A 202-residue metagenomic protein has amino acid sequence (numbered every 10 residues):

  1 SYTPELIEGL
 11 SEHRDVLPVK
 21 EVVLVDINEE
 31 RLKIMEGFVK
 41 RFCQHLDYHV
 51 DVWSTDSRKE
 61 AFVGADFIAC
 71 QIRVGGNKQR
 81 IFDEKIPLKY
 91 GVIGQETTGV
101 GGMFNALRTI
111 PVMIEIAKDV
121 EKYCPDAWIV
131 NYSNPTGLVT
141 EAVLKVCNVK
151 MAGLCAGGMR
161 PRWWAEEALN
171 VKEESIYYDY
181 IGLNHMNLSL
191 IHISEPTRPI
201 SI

Functional and structural regions predicted by a protein language model:
S1-Q79, N105-V171, N187: Metallocofactor- and cofactor-centric catalytic cores in central/energy metabolism, strongly enriched
N77-R108: Glycine/threonine-rich flexible loop motifs
G158, Y180-L183, L190: Aromatic-residue-lined binding/catalytic grooves and analogous aromatic/hydrophobic interfacial grooves in multimeric
I191-I202: Single conserved hydrophobic/aromatic residue that forms the stacking wall/gate of nucleotide- or nucleobase-binding
